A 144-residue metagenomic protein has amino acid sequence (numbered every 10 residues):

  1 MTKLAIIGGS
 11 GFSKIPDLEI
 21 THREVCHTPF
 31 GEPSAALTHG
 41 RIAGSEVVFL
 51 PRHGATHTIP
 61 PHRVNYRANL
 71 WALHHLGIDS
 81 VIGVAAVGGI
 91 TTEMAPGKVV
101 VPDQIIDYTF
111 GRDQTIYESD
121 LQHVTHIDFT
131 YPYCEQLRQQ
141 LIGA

Functional and structural regions predicted by a protein language model:
M1-T130: Metabolite-binding pocket within alpha/beta catalytic cores that recognizes anionic/polar moieties
Y131-A144: Active-site rim beta-loop-alpha module in soluble metabolic enzymes
